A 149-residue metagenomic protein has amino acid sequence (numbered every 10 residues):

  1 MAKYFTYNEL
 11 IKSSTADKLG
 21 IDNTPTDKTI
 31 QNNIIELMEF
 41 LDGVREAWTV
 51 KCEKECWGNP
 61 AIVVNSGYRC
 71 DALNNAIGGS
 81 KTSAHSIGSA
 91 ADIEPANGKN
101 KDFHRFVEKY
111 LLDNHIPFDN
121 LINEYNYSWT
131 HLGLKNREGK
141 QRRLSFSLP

Functional and structural regions predicted by a protein language model:
M1-A61: Active-site acidic/histidine clusters and adjacent loop/turn architecture that either coordinate catalytic ions
N33, L37-F40, L73, S89 (+2 more regions): Amphipathic alpha-helical interface surfaces
E46, N75, R105, K109: Charged/polar, solvent-exposed surface patches and flexible loops
W48, S66-Y68, P95-N97: Generic secondary-structure microfeatures
K51-S66, F118-E124: Surface-exposed patches in mature extracellular/periplasmic domains of secreted proteins
I62, A91, T130: A broad, low-specificity signal marking well-ordered, structured residues that form hydrophobic/aromatic
Y68-A91: Short, surface-exposed glycine/acidic/tryptophan-bearing loops
T82, I87, P95-P149: Catalytic cores and adjacent binding grooves of peptidoglycan-active enzymes
